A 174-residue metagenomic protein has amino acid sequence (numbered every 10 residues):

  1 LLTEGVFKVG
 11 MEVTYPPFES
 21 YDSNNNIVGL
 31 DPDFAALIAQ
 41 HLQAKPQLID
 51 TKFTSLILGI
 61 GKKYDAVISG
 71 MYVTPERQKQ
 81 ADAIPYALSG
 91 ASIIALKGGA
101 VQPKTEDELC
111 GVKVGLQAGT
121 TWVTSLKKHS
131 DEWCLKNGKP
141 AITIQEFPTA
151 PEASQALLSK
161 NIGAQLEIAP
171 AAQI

Functional and structural regions predicted by a protein language model:
L1-G29: Extracytoplasmic "Venus flytrap"
T3-G5, S89, L109-C110, L158: Residue-level preference for short coil/turn positions at secondary-structure junctions
K8, Q43-K45, G61-S69, V112-K113 (+1 more regions): Alpha-to-beta junction loops
V13-P16, I27-Q40, M71, G90-P148 (+1 more regions): Bilobed "Venus flytrap"/periplasmic-binding protein-like clamshell domains and structurally analogous long
S20-N25, P46, G111-L116, T143 (+1 more regions): Second-shell loop/turn segments in exported
A36, Q40, K45-E108: Acidic, polar ligand-binding/catalytic clefts
T54-L58, G70-K79, L126-H129, L158-I174: A ligand-binding cleft/hinge motif common to bilobed small-molecule-binding domains
P151: Acidic phosphotransfer microenvironment of two-component signaling modules
